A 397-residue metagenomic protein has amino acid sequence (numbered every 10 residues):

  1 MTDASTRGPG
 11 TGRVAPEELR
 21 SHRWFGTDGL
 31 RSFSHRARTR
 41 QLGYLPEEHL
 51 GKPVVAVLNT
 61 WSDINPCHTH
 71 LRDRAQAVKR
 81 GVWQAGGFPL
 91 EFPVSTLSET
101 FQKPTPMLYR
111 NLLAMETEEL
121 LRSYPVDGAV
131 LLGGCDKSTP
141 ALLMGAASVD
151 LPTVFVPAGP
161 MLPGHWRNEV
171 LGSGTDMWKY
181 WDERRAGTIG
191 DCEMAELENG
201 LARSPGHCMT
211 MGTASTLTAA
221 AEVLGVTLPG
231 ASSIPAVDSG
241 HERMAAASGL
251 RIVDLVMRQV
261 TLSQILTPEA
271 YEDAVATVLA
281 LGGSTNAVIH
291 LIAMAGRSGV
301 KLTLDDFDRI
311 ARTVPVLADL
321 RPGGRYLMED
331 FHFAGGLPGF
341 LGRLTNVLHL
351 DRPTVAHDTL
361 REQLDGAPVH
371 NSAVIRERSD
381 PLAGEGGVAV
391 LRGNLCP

Functional and structural regions predicted by a protein language model:
T2-D63, C67-T69, R74-S95, T100 (+4 more regions): Catalytic or ion-coupling anion/metal-binding cores of large enzyme and transporter domains
L112-Y124: Short, well-structured alpha-helical segments in soluble
R122-L142, T153-A158: A short, small-residue-rich loop immediately preceding and capping a beta-strand
